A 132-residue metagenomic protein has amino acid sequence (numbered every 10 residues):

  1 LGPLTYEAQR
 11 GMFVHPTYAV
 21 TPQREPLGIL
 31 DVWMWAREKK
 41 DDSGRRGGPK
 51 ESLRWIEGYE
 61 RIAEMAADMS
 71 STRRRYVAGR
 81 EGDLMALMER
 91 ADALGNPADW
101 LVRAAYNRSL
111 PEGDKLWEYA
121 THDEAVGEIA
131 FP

Functional and structural regions predicted by a protein language model:
L1-P132: Conserved, well-structured functional cores that handle cations and Mg-NTP chemistry
